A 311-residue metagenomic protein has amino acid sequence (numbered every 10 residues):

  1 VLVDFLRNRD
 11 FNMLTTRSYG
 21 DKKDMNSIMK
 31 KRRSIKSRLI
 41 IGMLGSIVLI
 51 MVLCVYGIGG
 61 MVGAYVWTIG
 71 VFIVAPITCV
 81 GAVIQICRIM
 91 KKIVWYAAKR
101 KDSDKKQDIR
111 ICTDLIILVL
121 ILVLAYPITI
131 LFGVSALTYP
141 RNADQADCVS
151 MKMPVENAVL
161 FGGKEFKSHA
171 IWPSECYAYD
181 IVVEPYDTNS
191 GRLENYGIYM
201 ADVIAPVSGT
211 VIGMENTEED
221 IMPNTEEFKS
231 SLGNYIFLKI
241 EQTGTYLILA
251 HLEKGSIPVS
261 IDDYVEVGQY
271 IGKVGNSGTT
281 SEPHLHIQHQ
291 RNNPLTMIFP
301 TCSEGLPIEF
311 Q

Functional and structural regions predicted by a protein language model:
F5-L6, F11: Short hydrophobic targeting helices and cationic amphipathic motifs that mediate membrane/organellar targeting
D24-V207, E309-Q311: Polar/charged, compositionally biased leader and regulatory segments
G197, T245-G268: Short histidine-centered loop motifs in beta-beta connectors
D202-M214, P258-V274: Short, well-structured beta-strand-loop connectors
S208-K254: Zn2+-dependent peptidoglycan hydrolase active-site motif and core
E215-E227, Q269-L285: Flexible, gly/ser-rich surface segments that form the specificity/activation loops bordering the active-site cleft
S230, D263, Q288-Q311: Acidic, glycine-rich catalytic/binding loops that coordinate metals and/or anionic ligands
I248, E253, E282-R291: Histidine-centered catalytic micro-motifs
